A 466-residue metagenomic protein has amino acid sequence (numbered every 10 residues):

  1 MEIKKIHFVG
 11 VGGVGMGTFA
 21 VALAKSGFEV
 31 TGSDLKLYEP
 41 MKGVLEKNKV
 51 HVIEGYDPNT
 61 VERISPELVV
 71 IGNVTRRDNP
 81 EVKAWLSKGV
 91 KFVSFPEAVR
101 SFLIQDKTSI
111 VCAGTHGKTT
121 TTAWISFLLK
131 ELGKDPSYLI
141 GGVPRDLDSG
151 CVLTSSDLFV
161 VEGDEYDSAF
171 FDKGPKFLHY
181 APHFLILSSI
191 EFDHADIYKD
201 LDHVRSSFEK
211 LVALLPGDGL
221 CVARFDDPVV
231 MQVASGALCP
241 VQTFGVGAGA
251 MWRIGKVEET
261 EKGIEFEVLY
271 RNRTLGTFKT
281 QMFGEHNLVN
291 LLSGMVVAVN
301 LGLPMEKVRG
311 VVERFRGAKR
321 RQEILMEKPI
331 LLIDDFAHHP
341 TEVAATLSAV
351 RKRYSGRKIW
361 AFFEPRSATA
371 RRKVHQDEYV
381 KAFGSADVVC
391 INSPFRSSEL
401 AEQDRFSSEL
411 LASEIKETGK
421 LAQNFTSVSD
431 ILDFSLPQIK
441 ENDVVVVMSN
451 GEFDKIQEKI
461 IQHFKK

Functional and structural regions predicted by a protein language model:
M1-L37, M41, L45-I53, S65-V69 (+8 more regions): ATP-dependent carboxylate-amine ligase
E2, A22-K25, T60-V61, N73-A223 (+4 more regions): Phosphate-binding loop of NTP-binding sites
G55-P58: Conserved SAM/SAH-binding loop
I71-V74, A223-D226, V246, T426 (+1 more regions): Structural motif
E259-E265: A short, compositionally biased
F266-V268, F278: Short beta-strand motif preference
E267, H286-N287: C-terminal accessory "lid"/substrate-recognition subdomains
